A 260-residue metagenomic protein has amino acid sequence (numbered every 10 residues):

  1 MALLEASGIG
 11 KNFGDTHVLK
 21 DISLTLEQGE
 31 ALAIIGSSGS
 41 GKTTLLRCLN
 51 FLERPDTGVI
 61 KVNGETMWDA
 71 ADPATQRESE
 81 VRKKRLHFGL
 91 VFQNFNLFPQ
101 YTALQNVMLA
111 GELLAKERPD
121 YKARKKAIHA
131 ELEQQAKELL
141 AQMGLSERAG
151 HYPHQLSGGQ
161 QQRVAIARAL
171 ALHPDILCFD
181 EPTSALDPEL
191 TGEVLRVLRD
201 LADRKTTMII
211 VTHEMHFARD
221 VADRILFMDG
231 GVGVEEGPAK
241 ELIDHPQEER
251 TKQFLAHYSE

Functional and structural regions predicted by a protein language model:
M67-G89, K125-A130, H245-P246: ABC ATPase NBD coupling module
Y152-L156, Q160: Conserved ABC ATPase signature
A171-D175: A short, proline-enriched helix->beta-strand linker immediately N-terminal to the Walker B motif in ABC-type P-loop
L177-D180: Catalytic Walker B motif of ABC-type/P-loop ATPase nucleotide-binding domains
P188-L190: Helix N-cap at the start of a conserved alpha-helix in ABC-type nucleotide-binding domains
E236-G237: ABC ATPase "signature
